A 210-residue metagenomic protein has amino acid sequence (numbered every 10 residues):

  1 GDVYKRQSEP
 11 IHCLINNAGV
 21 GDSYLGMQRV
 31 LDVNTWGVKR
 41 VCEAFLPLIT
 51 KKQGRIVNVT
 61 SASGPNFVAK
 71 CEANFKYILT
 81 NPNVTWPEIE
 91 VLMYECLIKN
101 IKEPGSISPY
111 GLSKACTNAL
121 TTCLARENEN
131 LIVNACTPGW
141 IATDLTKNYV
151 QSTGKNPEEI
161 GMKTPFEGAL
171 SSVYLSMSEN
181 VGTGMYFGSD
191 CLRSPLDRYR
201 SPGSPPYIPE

Functional and structural regions predicted by a protein language model:
G1-Y4: Short, small-residue-biased leader/transition segments that mark boundaries at the very start of proteins
P10-I11, M27: Local beta-strand N-terminus motif with an aromatic residue
I15, V41-I49, T117-T121, L175: Hydrophobic positions on the long internal alpha-helix of Rossmann-like NAD(P)-dependent oxidoreductase domains
I15, V57-V59, V133-C136, T146: Hydrophobic structural elements of the Rossmann-like NAD(P)H-binding subdomain that define the short-chain
G19-Q28, K52-E129: Catalytic loop of short-chain dehydrogenase/reductase
R40, A135, Q151-E210: C-terminal helical subdomain
P65-A69, E127, T137-V150: Short beta-loop-alpha junction of Rossmann-like oxidoreductase domains
